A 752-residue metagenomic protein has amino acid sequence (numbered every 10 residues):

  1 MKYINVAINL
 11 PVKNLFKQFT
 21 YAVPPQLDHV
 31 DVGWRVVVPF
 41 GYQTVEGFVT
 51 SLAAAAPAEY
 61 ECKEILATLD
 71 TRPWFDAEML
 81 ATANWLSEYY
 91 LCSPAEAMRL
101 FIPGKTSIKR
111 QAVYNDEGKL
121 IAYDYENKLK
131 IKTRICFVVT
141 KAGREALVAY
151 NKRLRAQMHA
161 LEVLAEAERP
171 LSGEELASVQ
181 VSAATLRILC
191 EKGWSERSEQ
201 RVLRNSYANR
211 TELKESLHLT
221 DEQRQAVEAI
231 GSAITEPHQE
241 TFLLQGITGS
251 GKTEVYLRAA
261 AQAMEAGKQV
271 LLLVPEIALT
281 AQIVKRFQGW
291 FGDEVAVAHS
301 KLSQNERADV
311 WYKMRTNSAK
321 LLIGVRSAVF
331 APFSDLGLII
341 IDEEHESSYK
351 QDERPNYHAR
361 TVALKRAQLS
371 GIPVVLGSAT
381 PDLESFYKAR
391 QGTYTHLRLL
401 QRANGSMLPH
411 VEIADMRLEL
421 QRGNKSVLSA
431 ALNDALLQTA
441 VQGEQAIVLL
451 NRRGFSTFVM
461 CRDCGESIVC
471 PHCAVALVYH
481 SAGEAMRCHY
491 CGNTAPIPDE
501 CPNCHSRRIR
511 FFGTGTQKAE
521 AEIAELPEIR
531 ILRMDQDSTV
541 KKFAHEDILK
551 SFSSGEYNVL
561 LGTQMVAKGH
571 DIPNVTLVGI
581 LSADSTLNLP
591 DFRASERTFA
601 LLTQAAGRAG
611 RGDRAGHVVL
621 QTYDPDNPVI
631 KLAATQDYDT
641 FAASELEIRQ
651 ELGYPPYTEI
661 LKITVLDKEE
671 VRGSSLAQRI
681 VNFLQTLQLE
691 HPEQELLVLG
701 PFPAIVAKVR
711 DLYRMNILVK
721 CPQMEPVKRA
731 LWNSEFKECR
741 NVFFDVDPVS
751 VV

Functional and structural regions predicted by a protein language model:
M1-S378, R390-S406, E690, V706 (+2 more regions): Accessory, non-ATPase domains that flank or precede helicase/AAA+ motor cores in DNA-metabolism machines
K214-T220, R224, E228, P237-S674 (+3 more regions): Inter-lobe coupling/hinge segments of SF2-like helicase ATPases
L532, L687-A704, V742-V746: Short beta-strand elements
V671-T686: Extracytoplasmic/periplasmic
V709-D711: Nucleotide-binding motor/catalytic cores of P-loop/tubulin-like NTPases across gene-expression machines
